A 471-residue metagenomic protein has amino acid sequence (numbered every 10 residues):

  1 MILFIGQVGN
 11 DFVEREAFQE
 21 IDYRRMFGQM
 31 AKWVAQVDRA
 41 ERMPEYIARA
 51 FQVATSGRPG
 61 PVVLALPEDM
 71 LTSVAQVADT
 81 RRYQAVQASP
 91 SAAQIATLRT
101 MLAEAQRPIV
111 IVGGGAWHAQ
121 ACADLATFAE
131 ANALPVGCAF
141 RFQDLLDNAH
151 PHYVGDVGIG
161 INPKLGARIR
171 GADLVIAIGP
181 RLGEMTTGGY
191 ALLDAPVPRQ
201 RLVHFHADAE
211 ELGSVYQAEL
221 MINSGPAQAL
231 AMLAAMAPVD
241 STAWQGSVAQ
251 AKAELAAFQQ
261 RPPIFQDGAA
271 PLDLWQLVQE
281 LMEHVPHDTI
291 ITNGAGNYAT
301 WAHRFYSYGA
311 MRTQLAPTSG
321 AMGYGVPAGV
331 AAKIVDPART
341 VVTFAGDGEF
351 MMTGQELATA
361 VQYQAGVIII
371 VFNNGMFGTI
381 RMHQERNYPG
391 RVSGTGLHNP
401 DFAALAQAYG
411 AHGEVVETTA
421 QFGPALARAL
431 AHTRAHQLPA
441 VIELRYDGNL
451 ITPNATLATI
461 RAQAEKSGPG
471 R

Functional and structural regions predicted by a protein language model:
M1-G246, H284-H287, G366-I369, A406: N-terminal alpha/beta PP-like core and its mobile active-site loop of ThDP/TPP-dependent enzymes
F4-G6, A65-P67, I111-G113, P135-F140 (+11 more regions): Generic beta-strand/beta-sheet core signal
V13-Q19, G166-I169, G213-V215, M221-N223 (+2 more regions): Thiamine diphosphate
R15-E16, A85-T97, C138, V157-I161 (+5 more regions): A general structural motif
R24-R25, A123-A126, Q279, H303 (+2 more regions): Active-site phosphate/pyrophosphate- and oxyanion-stabilizing loops and adjacent acidic/basic residues in soluble
V63-T72, V248-A256, I442-I451, A458-T459: A short, charged, Gly/Pro-tolerant segment at domain boundaries
G113-W117, P271, G346-G348: Conserved short loop/turn motifs at secondary-structure junctions
K252-K333, A338: Active-site diphosphate/adenylate-binding microenvironment
